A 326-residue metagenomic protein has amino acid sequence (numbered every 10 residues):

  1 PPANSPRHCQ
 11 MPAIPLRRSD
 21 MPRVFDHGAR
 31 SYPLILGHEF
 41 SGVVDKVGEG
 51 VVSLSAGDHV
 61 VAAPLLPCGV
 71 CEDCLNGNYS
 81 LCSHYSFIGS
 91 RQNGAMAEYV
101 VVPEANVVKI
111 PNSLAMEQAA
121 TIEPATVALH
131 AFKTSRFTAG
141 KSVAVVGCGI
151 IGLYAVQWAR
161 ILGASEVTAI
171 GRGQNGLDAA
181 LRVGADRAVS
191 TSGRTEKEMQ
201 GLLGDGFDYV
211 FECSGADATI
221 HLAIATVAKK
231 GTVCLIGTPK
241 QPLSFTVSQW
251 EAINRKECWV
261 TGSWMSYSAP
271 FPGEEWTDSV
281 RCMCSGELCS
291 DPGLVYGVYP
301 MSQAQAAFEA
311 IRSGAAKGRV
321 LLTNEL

Functional and structural regions predicted by a protein language model:
P2-I14, F25-E72, P111-S113: Glycine-rich beta-strand-centered segment in the early N-terminal region that forms part of a ligand/cofactor-binding
P12-A13, E49, L65, Y79 (+3 more regions): Short, surface-exposed secondary-structure boundary micro-motifs
C68-V146: NAD(P)H dinucleotide-binding glycine-rich loop of Rossmann-like/cofactor-binding domains, especially the beta1-alpha1
L114-G193: Mid-domain Rossmann-like dinucleotide-binding core that forms the NAD(H)/NADP(H) cofactor-binding site
S135-A139, D178-C258: Glycine-rich cofactor phosphate-binding loops and adjacent beta1-alpha1 units of small-molecule cofactor enzyme domains
K197-Q200, G204, L243-V295, A306: C-terminal substrate-binding/catalytic core of Rossmann-like NAD(P)-dependent dehydrogenases/reductases
H221-A225, E274-L326: C-terminal hydrophobic helical "lid"/dimerization subdomain of Rossmann-like NAD(P)H-dependent oxidoreductases
